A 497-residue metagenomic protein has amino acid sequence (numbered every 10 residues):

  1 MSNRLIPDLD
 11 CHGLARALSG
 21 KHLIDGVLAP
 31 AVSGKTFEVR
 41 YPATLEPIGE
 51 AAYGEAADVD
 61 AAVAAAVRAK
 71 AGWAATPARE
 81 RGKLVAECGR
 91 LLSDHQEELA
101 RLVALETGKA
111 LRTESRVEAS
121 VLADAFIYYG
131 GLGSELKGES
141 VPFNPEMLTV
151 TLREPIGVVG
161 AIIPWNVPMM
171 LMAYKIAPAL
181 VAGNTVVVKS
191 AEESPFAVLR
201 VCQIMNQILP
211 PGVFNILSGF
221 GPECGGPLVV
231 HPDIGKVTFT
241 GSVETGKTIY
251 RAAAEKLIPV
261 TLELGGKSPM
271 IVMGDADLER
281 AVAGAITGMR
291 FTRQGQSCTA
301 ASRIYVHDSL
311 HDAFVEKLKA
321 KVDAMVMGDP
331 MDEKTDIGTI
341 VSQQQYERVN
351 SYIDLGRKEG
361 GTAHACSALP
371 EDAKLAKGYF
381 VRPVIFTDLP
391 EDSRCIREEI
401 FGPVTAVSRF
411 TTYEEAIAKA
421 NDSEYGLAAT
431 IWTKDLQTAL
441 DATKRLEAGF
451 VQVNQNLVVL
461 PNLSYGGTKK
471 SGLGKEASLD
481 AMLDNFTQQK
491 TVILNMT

Functional and structural regions predicted by a protein language model:
M1-A43, A368: Hydrophobic face of amphipathic alpha-helices that form TPR/SEL1-like repeat modules and related alpha-solenoid
L45, R81, V103, F126 (+10 more regions): Residue-level signal for inorganic ion chemistry
E46-G49, I234, I271, V326 (+2 more regions): Conserved C-terminal structural/oligomerization subdomain of aldehyde/semialdehyde dehydrogenase
E46-L136: Glycine-rich loop-to-alpha-helix module at the N-terminal edge of alpha/beta enzyme cores
P47-G54, R68-A75, A161, M270-M273 (+5 more regions): Short, well-ordered beta-strand elements within core beta-sheets of diverse protein domains
K70, A74, G89-Q96, A100 (+18 more regions): Structural signal for hydrophobic packing residues in well-ordered secondary-structure cores of soluble enzyme domains
G138-R280, F410: Rossmann-like NAD(P) dinucleotide-binding subdomain of oxidoreductase/dehydrogenase enzymes
I208, E244-P390, V453, M496: ALDH superfamily catalytic-core signature
